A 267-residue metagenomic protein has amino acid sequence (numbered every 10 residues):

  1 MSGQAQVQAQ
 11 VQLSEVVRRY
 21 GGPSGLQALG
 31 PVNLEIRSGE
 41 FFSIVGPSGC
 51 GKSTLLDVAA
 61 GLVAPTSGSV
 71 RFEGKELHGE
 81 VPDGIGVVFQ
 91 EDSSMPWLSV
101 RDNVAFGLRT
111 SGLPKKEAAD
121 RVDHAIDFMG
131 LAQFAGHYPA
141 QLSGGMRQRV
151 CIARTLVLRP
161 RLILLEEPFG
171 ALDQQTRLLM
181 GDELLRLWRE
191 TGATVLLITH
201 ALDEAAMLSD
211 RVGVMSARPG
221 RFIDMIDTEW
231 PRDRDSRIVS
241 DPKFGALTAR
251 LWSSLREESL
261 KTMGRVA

Functional and structural regions predicted by a protein language model:
Q4-Q10, R19-P31: A short, flexible loop at the N-terminus of ABC-type nucleotide-binding domains that lies
V45-P47: The feature captures the beta-strand-to-loop junction immediately N-terminal to the Walker
A60: Helix-to-loop junction immediately C-terminal to a conserved catalytic motif
G68-E80: Conserved ABC transporter NBD signature motif
L98-F106: Short coil-to-helix segment of the ABC ATPase nucleotide-binding domain corresponding to the Q-loop/switch region
R109, K116-F134, R186: Conserved ABC ATPase "signature" region
H137-A140, L158: Conserved signature/switch motifs of ABC ATPase nucleotide-binding domains
